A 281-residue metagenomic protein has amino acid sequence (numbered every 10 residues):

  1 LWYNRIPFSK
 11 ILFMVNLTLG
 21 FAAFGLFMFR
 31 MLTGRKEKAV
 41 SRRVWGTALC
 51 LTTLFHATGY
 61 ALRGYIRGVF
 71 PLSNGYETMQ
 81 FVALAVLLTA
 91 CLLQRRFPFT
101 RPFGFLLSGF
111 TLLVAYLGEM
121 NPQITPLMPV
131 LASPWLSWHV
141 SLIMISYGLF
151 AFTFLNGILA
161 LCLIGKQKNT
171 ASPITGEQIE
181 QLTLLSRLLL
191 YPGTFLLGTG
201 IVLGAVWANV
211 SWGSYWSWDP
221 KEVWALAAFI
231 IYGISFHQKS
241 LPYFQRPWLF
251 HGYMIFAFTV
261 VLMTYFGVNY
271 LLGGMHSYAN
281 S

Functional and structural regions predicted by a protein language model:
L1-I6: Soluble non-transmembrane domains of integral membrane proteins
S9-G34, R42-T125, W135-G165, Q181-S211 (+1 more regions): Hydrophobic cores of alpha-helical transmembrane segments in multi-pass integral membrane proteins
E37: Short, surface-exposed glycine/acidic/tryptophan-bearing loops
M128-A132: Interhelical loops and loop-helix junctions of multi-pass membrane transporters/channels
K166-L182: Membrane-interface interhelical connector segments
Y215-S217: A beta-strand-loop signature enriched in Asp, Gly, Thr, and Trp that corresponds to the sialidase/neuraminidase Asp-box
